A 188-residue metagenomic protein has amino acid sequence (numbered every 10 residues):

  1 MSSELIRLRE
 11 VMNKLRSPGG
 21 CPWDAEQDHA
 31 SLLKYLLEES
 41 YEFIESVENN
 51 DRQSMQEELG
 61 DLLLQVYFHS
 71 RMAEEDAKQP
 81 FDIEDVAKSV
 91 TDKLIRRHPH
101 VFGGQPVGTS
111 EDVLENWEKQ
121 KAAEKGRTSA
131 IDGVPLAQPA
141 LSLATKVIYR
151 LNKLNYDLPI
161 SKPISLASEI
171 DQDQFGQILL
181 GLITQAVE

Functional and structural regions predicted by a protein language model:
M1-E58, L64-E188: Flexible "arm" and connector segments at domain edges
